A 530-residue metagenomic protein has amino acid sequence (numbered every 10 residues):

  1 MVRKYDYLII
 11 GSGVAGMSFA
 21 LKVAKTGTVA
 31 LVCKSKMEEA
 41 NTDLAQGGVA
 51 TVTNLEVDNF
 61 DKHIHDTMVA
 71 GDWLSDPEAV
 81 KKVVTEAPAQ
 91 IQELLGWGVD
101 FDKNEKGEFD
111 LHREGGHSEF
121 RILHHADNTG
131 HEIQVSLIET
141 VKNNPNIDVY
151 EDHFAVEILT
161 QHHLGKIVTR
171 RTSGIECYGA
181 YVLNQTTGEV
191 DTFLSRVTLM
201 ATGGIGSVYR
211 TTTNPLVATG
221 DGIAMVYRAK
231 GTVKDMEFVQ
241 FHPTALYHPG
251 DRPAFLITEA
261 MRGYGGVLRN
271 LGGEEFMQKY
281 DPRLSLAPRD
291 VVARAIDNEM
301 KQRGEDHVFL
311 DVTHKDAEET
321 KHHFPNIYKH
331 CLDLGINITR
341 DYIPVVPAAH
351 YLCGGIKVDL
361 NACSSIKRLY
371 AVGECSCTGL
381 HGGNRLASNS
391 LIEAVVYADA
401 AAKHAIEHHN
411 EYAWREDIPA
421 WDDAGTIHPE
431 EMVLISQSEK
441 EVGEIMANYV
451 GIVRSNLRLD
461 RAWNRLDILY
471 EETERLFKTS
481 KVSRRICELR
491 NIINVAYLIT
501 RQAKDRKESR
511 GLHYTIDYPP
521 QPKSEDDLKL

Functional and structural regions predicted by a protein language model:
M1-Y5, K22, M37-E38, D43-A45 (+8 more regions): Glycine- and aromatic-enriched mobile tails/lids
Y7-L31: N-terminal Rossmann-like FAD-binding beta1-loop-alpha1 element of flavoenzymes
S35-M68, D72, Q240, D251-F255: Conserved N-terminal glycine-rich FAD pyrophosphate-binding loop of Rossmann-like flavoproteins
M37, M225, G231-I338, I343 (+2 more regions): An anion/pyrophosphate-binding glycine-rich loop and adjacent beta-alpha core in soluble alpha-beta enzymes
A70-D110: Rossmann-like flavin
S75-P88, R121-E139, Y150, T212-G220 (+3 more regions): Short beta-strand to alpha-helix junction loop
G96-E189, L194, A201, A245-H248: Conserved redox-cofactor binding core of oxidoreductases
E157-T169, S173-G174, Y178-T187, I336-L380: FAD-site-proximal beta/loop scaffold in flavoenzymes
